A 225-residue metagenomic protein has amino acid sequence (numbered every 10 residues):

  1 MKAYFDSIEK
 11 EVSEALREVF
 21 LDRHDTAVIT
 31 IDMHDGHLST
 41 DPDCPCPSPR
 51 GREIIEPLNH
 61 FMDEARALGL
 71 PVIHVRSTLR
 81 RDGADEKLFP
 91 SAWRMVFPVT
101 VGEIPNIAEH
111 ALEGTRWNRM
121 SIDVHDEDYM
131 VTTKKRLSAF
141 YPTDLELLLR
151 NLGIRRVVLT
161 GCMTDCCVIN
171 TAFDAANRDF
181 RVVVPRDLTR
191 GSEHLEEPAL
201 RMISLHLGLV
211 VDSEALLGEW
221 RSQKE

Functional and structural regions predicted by a protein language model:
M1-A27, C44, D63-L68, D85 (+1 more regions): Active-site-adjacent betaalpha module
H24, P42-A65, G69-H74: A short alpha/beta connector and helix-capping loop motif
A27-H37: Acidic-leg catalytic submotif of subtilisin-like serine proteases
T30, L70-S77, P185: Short beta-strand segments at enzyme active-site cores
H34, T78-L79, R136, M163: Short, flexible active-site-adjacent loop segments at beta-strand->alpha-helix junctions, enriched in small/polar
G36, R80, R190-G191: Active-site loop signature of alpha/beta-hydrolase-fold enzymes
H74-A84, F89-P90: Catalytic-core segment of enzymes that process non-peptidic bonds
